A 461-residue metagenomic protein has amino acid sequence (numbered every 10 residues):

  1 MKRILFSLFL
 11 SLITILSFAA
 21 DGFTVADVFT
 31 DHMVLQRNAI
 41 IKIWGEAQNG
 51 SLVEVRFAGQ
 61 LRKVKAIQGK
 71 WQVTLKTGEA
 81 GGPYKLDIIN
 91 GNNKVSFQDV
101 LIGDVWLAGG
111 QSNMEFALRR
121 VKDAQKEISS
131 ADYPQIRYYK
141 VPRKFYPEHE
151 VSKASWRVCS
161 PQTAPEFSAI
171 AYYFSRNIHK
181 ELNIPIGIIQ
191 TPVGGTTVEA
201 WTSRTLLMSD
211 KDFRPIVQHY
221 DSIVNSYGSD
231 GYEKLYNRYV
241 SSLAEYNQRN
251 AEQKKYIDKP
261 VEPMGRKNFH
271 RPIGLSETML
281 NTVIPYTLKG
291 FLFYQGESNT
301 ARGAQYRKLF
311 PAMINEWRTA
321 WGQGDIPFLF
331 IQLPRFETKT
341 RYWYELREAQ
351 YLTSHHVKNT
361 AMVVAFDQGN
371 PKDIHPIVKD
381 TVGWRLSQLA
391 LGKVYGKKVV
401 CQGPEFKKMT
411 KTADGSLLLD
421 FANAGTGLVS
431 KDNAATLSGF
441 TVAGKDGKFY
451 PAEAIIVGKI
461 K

Functional and structural regions predicted by a protein language model:
M1-I4: Positively charged n-region of N-terminal signal peptides that target proteins for export
S7-S17: Bacterial N-terminal signal peptides
A20-K461: Cell-envelope and extracellular/periplasmic
